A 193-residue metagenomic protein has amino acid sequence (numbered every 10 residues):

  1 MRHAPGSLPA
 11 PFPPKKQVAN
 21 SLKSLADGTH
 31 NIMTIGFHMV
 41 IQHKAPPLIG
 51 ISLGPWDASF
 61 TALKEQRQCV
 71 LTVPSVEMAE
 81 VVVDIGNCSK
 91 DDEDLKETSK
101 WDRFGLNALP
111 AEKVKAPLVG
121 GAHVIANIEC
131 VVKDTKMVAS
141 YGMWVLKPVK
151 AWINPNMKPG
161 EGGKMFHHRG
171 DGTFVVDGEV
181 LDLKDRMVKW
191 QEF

Functional and structural regions predicted by a protein language model:
M1-F193: Basic, polyanion-binding surface patches
